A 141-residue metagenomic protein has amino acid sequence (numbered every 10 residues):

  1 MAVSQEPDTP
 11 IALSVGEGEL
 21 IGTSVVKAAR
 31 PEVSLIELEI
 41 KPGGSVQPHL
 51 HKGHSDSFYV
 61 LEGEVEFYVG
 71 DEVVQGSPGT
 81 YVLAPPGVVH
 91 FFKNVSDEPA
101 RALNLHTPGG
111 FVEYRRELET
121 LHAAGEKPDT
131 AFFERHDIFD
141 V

Functional and structural regions predicted by a protein language model:
M1-S34, T120-V141: A short, N-terminal "cap"/entry segment at the start of jelly-roll beta-barrel domains of the cupin/DSBH fold
E6, D71-V89: Short acidic-glycine-tyrosine-enriched beta hairpin
V26-A28, Q47-K52, K93-V95: Short histidine-centered beta-strand/loop micro-motifs that create catalytic or ligand/metal-coordination sites
I36-H51: Conserved short histidine dyad/triad with adjacent acidic residue
P42, G53-H54, E72, V88-V89 (+2 more regions): A generic "binding-loop/recognition-motif" signal
G53-V65, G70: Glycine- and acidic-residue-biased ligand/ion/polar-headgroup-sensing regions
L83, F91, D97-E113: A short hydrophobic beta-strand segment most commonly corresponding to one strand of the jelly-roll/cupin
